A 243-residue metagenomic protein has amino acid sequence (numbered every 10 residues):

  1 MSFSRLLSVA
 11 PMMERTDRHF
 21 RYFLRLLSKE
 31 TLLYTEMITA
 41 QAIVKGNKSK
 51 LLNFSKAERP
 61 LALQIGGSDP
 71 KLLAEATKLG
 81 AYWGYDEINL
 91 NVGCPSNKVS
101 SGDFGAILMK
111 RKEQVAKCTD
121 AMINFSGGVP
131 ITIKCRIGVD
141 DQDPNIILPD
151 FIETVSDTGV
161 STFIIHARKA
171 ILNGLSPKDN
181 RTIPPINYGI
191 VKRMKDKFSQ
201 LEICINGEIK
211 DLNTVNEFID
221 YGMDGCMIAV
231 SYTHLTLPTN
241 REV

Functional and structural regions predicted by a protein language model:
V9, L24, L63, L90 (+3 more regions): Conserved, mostly hydrophobic/aromatic
M12-D86: Glycine-rich, positively charged N-terminal anion/phosphate-binding segment
E14, C135-G138, E202-N213, S231: Glycine-rich beta-to-alpha transition loops that act as phosphate-gripper elements at the mouths of alpha/beta enzyme
V44-K45, N97-C118, G174-V191: Active-site-adjacent beta->alpha loops and helix N-cap segments on the catalytic face of soluble alpha/beta enzymes
I65-F125: Active-site beta->alpha loop and helix N-cap motifs at the rims of alpha/beta catalytic domains
E75-L79, I146-D150, I209-D224: Catalytic cores of alpha/beta
K78-I88, T119-K197: Alpha/beta enzyme core
T233-T239: Conserved small/polar residues in nucleotide/adenosyl-binding loops
